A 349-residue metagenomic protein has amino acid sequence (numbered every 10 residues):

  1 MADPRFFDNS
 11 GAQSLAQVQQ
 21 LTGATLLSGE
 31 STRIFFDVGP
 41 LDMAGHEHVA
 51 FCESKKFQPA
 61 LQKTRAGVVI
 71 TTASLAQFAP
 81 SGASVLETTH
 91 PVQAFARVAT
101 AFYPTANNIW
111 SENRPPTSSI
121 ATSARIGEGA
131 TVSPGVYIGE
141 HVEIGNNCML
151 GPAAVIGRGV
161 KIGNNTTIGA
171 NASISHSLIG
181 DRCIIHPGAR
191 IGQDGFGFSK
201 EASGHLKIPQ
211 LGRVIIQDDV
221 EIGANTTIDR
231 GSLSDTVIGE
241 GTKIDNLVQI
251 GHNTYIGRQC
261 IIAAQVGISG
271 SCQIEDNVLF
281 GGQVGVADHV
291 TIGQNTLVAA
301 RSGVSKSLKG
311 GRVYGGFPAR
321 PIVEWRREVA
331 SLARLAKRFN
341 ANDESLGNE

Functional and structural regions predicted by a protein language model:
M1-T117, R182, G188-A189, D194-K207 (+3 more regions): Terminal amphipathic alpha-helical/low-complexity segments used for targeting or macromolecular assembly
F51, N113-P321: Structural signal for interior beta-strand "rungs" in well-ordered beta-sheet cores of soluble enzyme domains
